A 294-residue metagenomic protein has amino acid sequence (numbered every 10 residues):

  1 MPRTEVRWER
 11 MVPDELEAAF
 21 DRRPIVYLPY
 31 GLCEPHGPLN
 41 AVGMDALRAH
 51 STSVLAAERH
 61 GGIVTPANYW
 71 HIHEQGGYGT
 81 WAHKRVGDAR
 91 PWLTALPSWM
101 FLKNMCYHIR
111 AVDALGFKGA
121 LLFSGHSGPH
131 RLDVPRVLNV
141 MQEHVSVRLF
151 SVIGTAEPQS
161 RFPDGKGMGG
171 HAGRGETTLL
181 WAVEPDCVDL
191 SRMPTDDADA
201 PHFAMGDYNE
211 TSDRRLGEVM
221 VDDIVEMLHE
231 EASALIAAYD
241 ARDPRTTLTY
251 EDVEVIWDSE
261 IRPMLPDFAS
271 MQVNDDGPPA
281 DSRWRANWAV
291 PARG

Functional and structural regions predicted by a protein language model:
M1-L121, G125-G294: Extended, histidine- and acidic-residue-enriched regions that form the cofactor-binding/catalytic faces
